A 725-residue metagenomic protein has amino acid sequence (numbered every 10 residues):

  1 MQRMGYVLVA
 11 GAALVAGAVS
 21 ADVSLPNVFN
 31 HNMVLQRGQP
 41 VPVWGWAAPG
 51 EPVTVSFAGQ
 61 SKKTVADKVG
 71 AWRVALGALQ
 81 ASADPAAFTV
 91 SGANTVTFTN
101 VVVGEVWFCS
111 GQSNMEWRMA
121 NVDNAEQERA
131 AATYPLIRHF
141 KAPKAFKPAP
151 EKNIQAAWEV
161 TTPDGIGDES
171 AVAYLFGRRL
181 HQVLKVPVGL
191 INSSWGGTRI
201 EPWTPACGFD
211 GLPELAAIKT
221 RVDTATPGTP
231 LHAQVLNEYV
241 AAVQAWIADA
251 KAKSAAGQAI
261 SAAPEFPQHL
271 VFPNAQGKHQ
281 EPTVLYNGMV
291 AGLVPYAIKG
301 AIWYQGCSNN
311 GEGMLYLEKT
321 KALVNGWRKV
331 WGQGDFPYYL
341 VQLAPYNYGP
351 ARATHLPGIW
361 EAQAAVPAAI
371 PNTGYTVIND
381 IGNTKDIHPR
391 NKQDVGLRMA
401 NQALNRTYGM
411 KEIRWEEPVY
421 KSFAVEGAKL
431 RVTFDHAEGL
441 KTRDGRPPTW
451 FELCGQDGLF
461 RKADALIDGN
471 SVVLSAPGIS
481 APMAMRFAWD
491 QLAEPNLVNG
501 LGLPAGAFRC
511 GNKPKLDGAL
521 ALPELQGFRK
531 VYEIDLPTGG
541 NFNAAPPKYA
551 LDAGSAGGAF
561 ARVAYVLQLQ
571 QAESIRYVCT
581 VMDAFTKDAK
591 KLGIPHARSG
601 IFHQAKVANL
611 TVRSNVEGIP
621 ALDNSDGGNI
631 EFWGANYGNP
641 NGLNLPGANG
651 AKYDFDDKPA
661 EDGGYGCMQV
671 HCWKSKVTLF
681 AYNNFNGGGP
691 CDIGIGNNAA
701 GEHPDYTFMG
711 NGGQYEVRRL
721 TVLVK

Functional and structural regions predicted by a protein language model:
M1, A301, A484, E716-V717: Intrinsically disordered, low-complexity sequence elements enriched in Ser/Thr/Gly/Pro
M1-L8: Bacterial N-terminal signal peptides that target proteins for export
G5, A75, T433, V578 (+1 more regions): Small/flexible residues
V9-A10, L14-V15: Hydrophobic helical h-region of N-terminal Sec-dependent signal peptides in bacterial secretory/periplasmic proteins
G11, G45, P52, F88 (+14 more regions): A generic alpha-helix propensity feature with a strong bias for hydrophobic helices
A16-S20: N-terminal signal peptide c-region/cleavage motif recognized by signal peptidases
A21-L516: Cell-envelope and extracellular/periplasmic
L516-K725: Mature extracellular or lumenal effector domains of secreted proteins and single-pass membrane receptors/adhesion
